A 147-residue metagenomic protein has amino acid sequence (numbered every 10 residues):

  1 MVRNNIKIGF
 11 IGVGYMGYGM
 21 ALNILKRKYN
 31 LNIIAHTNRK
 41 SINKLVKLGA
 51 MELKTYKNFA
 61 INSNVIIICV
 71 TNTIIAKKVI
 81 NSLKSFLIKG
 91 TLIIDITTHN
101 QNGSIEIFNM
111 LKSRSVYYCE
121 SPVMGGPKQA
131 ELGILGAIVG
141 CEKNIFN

Functional and structural regions predicted by a protein language model:
M1-I68, P127-A130: NAD(P)+-binding Rossmann beta1-loop-alpha1 motif at the extreme N-terminus of oxidoreductases
I8-F10, H99-N147: Rossmann-fold dinucleotide-binding core
N23, R27-K28, L48, C69 (+4 more regions): Change "in soluble alpha/beta enzymes" to "in soluble alpha/beta proteins
T37-R39, N72, E142: Residues in the short beta-alpha loop(s) of Rossmann-like NAD(P)-binding domains
E52, I93, A137-V139: Generic preference for hydrophobic
Y56-Y118: Rossmann-fold NAD(P) dinucleotide-binding segment
